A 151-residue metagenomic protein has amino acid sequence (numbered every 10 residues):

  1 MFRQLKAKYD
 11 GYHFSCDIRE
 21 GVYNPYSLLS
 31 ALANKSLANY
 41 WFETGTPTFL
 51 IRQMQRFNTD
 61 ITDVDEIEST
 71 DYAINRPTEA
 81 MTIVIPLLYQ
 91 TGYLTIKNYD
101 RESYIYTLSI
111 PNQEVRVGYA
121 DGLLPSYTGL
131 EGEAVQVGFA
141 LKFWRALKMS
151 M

Functional and structural regions predicted by a protein language model:
M1-S30: Amphipathic alpha-helical segments of the small helical/lid subdomains adjacent to P-loop NTPase cores
G21-M151: Extended alpha-helical interface modules used as scaffolds for assembling large macromolecular complexes
